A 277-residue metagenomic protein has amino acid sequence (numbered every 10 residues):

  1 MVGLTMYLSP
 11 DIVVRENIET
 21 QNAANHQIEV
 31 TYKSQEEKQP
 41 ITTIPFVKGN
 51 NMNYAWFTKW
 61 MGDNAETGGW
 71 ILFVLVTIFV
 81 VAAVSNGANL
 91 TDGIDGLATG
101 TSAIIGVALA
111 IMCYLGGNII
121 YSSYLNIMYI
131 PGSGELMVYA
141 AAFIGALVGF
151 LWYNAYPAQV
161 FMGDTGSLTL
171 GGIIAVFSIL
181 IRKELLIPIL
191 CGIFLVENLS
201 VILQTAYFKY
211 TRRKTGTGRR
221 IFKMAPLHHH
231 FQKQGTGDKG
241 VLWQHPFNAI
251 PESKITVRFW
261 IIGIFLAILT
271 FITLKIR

Functional and structural regions predicted by a protein language model:
M1-L195, I276: "…together with the soluble PPM/PP2C metallo-phosphatase catalytic core" -> "…together with the soluble PPM/PP2C
G69-W70, R213, L269-T270: A short, structure-level motif marking secondary-structure boundaries and short turns
L97-G100, T169, I202, T256 (+1 more regions): Hydrophobic positions within alpha-helical membrane elements
L109, N198-V201, A267: Hydrophobic transmembrane alpha-helices of multi-pass small-molecule transporters
L151-W152, K209, T270, K275-R277: Specific lipid-exposed transmembrane alpha-helices and their immediate membrane-water interface residues in multi-pass
I193-S253: Membrane-proximal soluble regions of multi-pass membrane proteins
K254-L274: Final/C-terminal transmembrane alpha-helix of multipass membrane proteins
